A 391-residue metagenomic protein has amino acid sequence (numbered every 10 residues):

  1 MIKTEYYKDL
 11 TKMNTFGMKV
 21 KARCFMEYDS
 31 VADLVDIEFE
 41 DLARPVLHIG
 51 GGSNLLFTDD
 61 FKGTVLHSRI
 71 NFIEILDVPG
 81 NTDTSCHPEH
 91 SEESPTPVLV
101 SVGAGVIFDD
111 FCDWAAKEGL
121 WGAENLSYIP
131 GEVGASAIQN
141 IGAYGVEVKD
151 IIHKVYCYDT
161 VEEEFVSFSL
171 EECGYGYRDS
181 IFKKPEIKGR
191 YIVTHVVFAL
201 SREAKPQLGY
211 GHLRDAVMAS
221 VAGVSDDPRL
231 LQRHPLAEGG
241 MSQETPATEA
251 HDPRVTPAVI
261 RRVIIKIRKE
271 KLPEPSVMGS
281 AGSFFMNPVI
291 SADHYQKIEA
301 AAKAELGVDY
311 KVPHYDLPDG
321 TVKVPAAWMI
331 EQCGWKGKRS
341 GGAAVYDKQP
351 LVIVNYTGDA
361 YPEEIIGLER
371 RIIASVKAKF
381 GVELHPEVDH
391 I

Functional and structural regions predicted by a protein language model:
M1-V155, D159-E162, E172: Anion-binding (especially nucleotide phosphate/pyrophosphate-binding) glycine-rich loop and adjoining beta-alpha core
E5-Y7, T11-M18, L55, V166-D227 (+2 more regions): Phosphate/pyrophosphate- and phosphate-bearing ligand-binding catalytic cores of soluble enzymes
M26, L56, V65-L66, V100-V102 (+3 more regions): Short hydrophobic-aromatic micro-motifs
S30, G52, G131, E163 (+4 more regions): Residue-level signal for inorganic ion chemistry
G80, H90-S101, A219-R254: A cross-taxon signal for low-complexity, glycine/charged-rich
L120, P362-L368: Beta-rich strand-turn-strand
L368-R371, S375: Structural preference for long, well-ordered alpha-helical segments within the folded cores of structured domains
